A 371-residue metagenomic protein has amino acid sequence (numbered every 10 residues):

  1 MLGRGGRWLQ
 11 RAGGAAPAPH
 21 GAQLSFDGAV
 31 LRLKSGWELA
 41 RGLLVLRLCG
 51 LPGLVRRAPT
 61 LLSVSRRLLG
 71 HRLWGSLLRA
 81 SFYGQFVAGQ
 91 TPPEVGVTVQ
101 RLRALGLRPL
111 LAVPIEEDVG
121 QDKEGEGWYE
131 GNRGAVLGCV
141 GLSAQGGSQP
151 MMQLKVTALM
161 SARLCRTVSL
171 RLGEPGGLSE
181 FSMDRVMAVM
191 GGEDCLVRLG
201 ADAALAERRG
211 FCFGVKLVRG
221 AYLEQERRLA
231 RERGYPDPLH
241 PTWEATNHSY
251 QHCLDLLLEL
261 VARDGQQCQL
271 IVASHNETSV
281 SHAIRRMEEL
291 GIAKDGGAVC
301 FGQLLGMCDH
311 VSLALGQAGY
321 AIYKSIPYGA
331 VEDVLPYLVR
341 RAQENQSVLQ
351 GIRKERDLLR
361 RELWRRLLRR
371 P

Functional and structural regions predicted by a protein language model:
L2-P371: Positively charged, amphipathic and often flexible ligand-engagement surfaces
